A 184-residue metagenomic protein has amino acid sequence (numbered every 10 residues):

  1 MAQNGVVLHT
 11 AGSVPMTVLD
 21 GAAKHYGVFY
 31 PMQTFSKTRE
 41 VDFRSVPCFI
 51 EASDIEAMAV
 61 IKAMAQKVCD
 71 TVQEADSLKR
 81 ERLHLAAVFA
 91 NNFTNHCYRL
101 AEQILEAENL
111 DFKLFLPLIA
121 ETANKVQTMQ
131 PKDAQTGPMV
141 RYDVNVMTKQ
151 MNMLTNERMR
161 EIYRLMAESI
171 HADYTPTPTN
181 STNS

Functional and structural regions predicted by a protein language model:
M1-E40: Rossmann-like NAD(P)(H) cofactor-binding subdomain of soluble oxidoreductases
A2-N4, N109, N156-E157: Short, glycine- and charge-enriched coil/turn segments that flank and shape catalytic ligand pockets
H9, E51, V140: Active-site-adjacent beta-strand anchor residues
P15-T17, A57-M58, M147: Short, well-ordered alpha-helical microsegments
H25, E40-L85, A90-Q127, N180: Internal alpha-helical scaffold of NAD(P)-dependent oxidoreductase catalytic cores
E106, A120-N180: Interdomain hinge/lid region at the active-site interface of Rossmann-like NAD(P)-dependent oxidoreductases
